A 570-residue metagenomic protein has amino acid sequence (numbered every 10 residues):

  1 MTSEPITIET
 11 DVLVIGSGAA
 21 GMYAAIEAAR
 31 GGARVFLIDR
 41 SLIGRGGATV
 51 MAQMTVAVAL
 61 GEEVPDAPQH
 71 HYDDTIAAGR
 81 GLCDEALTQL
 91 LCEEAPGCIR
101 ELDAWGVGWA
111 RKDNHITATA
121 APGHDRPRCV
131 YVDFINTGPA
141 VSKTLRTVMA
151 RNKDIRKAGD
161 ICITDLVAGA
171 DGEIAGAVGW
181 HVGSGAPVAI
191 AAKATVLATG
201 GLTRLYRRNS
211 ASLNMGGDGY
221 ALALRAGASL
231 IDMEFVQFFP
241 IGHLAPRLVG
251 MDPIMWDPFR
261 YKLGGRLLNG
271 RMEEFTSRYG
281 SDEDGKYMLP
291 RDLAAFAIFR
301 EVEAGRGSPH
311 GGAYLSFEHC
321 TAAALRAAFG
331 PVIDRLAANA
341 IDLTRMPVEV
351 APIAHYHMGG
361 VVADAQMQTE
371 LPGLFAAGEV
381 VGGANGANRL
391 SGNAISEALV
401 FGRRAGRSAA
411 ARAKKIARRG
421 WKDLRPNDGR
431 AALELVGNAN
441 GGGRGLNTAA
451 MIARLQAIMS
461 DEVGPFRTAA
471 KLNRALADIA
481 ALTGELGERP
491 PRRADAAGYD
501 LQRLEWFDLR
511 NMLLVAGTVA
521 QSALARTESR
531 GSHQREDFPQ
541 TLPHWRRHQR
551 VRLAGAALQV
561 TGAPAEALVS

Functional and structural regions predicted by a protein language model:
M1-I8, A19, G31, L42-G44 (+9 more regions): Glycine- and aromatic-enriched mobile tails/lids
T7-T10, S184-A194, E370: Core beta-strand elements of the Rossmann-like FAD/NAD(P) dinucleotide-binding domain in flavoenzyme oxidoreductases
V12-L37: N-terminal Rossmann-like FAD-binding beta1-loop-alpha1 element of flavoenzymes
S41-D74, R80, P240-I241, G250-D252: Conserved N-terminal glycine-rich FAD pyrophosphate-binding loop of Rossmann-like flavoproteins
R45, C98-A186, A198, G242-P246: Conserved redox-cofactor binding core of oxidoreductases
D74-E101: Dinucleotide-binding Rossmann-like beta1-alpha1 core, especially the glycine-rich loop that anchors the ADP
A194-L248, G307, S391-S408: Glycine-rich loop(s) and the adjacent beta-strand/alpha-helix scaffold that form part
L222, A228-I341, S408-K415, A457: An anion/pyrophosphate-binding glycine-rich loop and adjacent beta-alpha core in soluble alpha-beta enzymes
